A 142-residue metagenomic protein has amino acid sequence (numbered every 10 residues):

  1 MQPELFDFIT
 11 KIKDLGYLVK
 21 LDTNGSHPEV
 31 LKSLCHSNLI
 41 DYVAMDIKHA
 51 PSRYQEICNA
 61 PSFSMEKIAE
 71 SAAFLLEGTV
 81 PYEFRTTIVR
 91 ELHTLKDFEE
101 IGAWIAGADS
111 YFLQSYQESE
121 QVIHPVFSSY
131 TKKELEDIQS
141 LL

Functional and structural regions predicted by a protein language model:
M1-F127: Conserved AdoMet/S-adenosylmethionine-binding subsite of the radical SAM
S140-L142: Terminal, non-globular segments
